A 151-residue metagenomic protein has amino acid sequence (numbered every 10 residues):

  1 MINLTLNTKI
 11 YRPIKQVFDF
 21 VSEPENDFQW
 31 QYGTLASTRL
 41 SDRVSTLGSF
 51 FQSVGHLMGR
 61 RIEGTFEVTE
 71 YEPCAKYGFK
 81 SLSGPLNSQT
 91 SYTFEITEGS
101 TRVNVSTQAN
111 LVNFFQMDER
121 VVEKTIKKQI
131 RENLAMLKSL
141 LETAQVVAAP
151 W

Functional and structural regions predicted by a protein language model:
M1-S41, T46: Hydrophobic ligand-binding cavity/cleft-lining segments
I2, R12, S53, F79 (+1 more regions): Residue-level detector of alpha-helix boundaries and kinks
N3-T5, R61-T65, L86-S91: Short, surface-exposed coil-to-beta transition loops
I10-R12, L57-G59, E70, A109-N113: Beta-strand elements of well-folded, non-transmembrane domains
K15-F18, R131, A135: Amphipathic alpha-helical segments that line or abut small-molecule/effector binding pockets and mediate allosteric
T38-S83, E98, R102, E132-W151: Glycine-rich portal/gate segments that line the openings of hydrophobic small-molecule binding cavities
K80-E132, A148-W151: Beta-strand/loop substructures that line and gate deep hydrophobic ligand-binding cavities in soluble
